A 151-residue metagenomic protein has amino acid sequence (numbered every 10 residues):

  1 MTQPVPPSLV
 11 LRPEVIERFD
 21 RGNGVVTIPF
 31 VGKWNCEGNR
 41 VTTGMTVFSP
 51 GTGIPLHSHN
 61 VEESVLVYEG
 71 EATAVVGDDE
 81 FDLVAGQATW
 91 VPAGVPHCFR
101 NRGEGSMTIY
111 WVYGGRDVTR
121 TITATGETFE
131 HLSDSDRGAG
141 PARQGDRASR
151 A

Functional and structural regions predicted by a protein language model:
M1-R40, A124-A151: A short, N-terminal "cap"/entry segment at the start of jelly-roll beta-barrel domains of the cupin/DSBH fold
T27-V31, G44-H59: Conserved short histidine dyad/triad with adjacent acidic residue
N35-N39, F48-T52, E71-T73, G115-V118: Short, charged/polar surface micro-motifs in flexible loops or helix N-caps
T46, W90, G105-T121: A short hydrophobic beta-strand segment most commonly corresponding to one strand of the jelly-roll/cupin
P50-T52, N60-V61, D79, V95-P96 (+1 more regions): A generic "binding-loop/recognition-motif" signal
I54-L56, A74-V75, V91, H97-G103: Short beta-strand His + acidic residue motifs that chelate non-heme Fe in jelly-roll/DSBH and cupin folds
E62-E63, V67-A72: Glycine- and acidic-residue-biased ligand/ion/polar-headgroup-sensing regions
D78-A93: Short acidic-glycine-tyrosine-enriched beta hairpin
